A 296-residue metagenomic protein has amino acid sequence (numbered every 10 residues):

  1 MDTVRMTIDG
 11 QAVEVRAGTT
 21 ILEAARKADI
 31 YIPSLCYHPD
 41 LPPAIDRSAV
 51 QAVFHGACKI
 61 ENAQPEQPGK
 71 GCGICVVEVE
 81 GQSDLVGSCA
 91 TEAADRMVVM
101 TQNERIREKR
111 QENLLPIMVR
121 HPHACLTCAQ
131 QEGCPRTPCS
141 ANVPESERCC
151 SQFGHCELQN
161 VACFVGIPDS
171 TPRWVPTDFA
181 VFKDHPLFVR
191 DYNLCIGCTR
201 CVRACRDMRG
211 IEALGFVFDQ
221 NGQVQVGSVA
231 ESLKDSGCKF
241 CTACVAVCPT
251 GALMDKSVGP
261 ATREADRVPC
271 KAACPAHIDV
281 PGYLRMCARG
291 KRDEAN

Functional and structural regions predicted by a protein language model:
M1-N296: Ferredoxin-type iron-sulfur electron-transfer modules and their immediate structural context
